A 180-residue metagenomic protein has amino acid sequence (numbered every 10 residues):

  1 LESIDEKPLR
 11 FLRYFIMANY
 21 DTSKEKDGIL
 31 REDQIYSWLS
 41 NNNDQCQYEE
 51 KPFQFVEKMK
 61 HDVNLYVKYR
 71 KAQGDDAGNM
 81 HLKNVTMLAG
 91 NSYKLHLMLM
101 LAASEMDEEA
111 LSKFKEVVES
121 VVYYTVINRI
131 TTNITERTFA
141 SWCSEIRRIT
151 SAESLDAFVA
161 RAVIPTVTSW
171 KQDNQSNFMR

Functional and structural regions predicted by a protein language model:
L1-R180: A cross-family structural signal marking well-folded subdomains
